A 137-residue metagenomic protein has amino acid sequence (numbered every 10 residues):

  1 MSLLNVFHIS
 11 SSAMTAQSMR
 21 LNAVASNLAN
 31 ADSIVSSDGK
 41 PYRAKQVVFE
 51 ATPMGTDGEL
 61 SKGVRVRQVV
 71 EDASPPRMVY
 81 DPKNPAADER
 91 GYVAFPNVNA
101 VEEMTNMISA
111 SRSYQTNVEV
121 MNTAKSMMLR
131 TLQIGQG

Functional and structural regions predicted by a protein language model:
M1-G137: Amphipathic alpha-helical polymerization modules
